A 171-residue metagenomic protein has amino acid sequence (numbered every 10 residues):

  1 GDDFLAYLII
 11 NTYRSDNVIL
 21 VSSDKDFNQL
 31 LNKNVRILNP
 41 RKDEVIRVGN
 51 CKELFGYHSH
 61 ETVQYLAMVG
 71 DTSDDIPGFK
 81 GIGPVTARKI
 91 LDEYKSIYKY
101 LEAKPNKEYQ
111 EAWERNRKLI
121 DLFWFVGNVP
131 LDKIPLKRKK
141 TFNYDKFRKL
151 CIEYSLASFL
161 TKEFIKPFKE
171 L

Functional and structural regions predicted by a protein language model:
G1-F159, F168: Extended two-metal-dependent nuclease catalytic cores across DNA- and RNA-processing enzymes
I165-L171: SIR2/sirtuin-family catalytic core signature
